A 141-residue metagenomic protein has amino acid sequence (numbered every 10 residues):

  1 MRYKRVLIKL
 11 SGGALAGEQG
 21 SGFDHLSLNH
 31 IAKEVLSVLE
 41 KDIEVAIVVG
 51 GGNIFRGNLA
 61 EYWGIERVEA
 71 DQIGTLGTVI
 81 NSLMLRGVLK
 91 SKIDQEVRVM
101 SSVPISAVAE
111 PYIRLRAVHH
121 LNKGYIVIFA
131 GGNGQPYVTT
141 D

Functional and structural regions predicted by a protein language model:
M1-R2, S37-K41, I47, V118-K123 (+2 more regions): Solvent-exposed alpha-helices and their adjacent loops that cap or buttress functional pockets in soluble metabolic
M1-V45: N-terminal glycine-/serine-/threonine-rich phosphate-binding loop
L7-S11, A46-G50, M100, F129-G131: Short beta-strand segments
A14-A16, G52-G57, S106-A107, Q135-P136: Short, active-site-adjacent cap segments at secondary-structure transitions
H25-L28, V108-A109, G134-D141: Active-site glycine- and acidic-residue-rich loops that bind and position anionic ligands or nucleotide-like cofactors
S27, I31-E34, R86, G131-Q135: Polyanion-binding loop/helix "lid" in catalytic or ligand-binding cores
N29-H30, L36-E40, E44-V45, V49-N58 (+1 more regions): N-terminal active-site beta-alpha-beta segment that forms phosphate/nucleotide-binding and substrate-recognition loops
A60-V127, T140: Ligand-binding beta-strand-loop-alpha-helix segment within the catalytic cores of soluble metabolic enzymes
